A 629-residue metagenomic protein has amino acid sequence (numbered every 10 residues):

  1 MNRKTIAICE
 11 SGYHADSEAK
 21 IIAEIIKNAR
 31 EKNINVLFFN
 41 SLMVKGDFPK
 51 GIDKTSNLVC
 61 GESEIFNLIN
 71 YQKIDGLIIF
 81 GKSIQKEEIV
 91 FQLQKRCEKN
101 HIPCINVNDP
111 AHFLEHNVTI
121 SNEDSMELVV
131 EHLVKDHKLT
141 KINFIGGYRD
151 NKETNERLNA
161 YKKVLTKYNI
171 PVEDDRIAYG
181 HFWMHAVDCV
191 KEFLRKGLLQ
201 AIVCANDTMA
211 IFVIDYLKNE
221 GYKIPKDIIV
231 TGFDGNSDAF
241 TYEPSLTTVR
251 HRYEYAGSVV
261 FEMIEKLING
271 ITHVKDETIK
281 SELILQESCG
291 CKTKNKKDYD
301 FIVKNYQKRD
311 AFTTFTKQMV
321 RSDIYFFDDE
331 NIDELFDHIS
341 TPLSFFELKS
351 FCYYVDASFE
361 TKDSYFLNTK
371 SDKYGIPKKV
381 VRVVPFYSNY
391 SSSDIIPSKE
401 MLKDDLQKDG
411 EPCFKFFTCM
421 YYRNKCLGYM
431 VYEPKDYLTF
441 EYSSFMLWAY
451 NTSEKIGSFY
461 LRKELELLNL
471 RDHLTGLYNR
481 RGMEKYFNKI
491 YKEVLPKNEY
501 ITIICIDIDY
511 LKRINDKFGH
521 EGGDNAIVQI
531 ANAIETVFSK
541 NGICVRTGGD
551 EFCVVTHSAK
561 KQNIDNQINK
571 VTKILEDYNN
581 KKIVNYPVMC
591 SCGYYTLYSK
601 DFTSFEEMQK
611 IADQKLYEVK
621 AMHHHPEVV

Functional and structural regions predicted by a protein language model:
M1-R321: Bacterial carbohydrate/catabolite-sensing allosteric modules
R321-Y325, L461-R480, Y486, K492: Amphipathic HAMP/coiled-coil signal-transducing linker helices that couple sensory inputs to cytosolic output domains
D328-K370: Helix-loop-beta substructure at the N-terminus of cytosolic sensory domains that couple signal/ligand detection
E411-Y421: A short, aliphatic-rich beta-strand micro-motif
Y437-G457: Amphipathic alpha-helical "output/dimerization" segments
N479-T502, D509-T536, V545-G549, C553-V554 (+4 more regions): Conserved long alpha-helical elements within nucleotide-processing catalytic cores of c-di-GMP signaling and class III
H520, D565-T572, E576, N580-I583 (+1 more regions): Catalytic-core segments of nucleotide cyclases and related cyclic-nucleotide turnover enzymes
I543-R546, Y586: A short pre-motif secondary-structure segment
